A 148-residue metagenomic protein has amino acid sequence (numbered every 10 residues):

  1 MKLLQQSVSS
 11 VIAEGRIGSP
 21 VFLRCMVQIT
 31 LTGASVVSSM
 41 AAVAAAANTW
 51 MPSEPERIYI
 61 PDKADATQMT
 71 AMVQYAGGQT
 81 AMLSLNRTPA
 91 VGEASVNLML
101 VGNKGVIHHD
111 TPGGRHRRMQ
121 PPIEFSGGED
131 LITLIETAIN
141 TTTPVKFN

Functional and structural regions predicted by a protein language model:
M1-G33: A contiguous active-site-proximal alpha/beta segment in oxidoreductase catalytic domains
K2, Q6, A41-N48, E129: A structural signal for well-ordered alpha-helical segments within the folded catalytic domains of diverse enzymes
V11, W50-S53, N103-V106, A138-T141: Phosphate/oxyanion-binding loops and surfaces in catalytic or ligand/nucleic-acid-binding neighborhoods
R16, A76-G78, N103-V106: Short loop segments at secondary-structure junctions
L23-S95: Rossmann-like dinucleotide-binding domain that binds NAD(P)(H)
T30-G33, T80-M82, V106-H109, P122-F125: Short, surface-exposed beta-strand/loop "edge" segments at domain boundaries and coil↔beta transitions
P89-P122: Interdomain hinge/lid region at the active-site interface of Rossmann-like NAD(P)-dependent oxidoreductases
M119-N148: C-terminal helix-rich "cap/oligomerization" subdomain common to oxidoreductases
